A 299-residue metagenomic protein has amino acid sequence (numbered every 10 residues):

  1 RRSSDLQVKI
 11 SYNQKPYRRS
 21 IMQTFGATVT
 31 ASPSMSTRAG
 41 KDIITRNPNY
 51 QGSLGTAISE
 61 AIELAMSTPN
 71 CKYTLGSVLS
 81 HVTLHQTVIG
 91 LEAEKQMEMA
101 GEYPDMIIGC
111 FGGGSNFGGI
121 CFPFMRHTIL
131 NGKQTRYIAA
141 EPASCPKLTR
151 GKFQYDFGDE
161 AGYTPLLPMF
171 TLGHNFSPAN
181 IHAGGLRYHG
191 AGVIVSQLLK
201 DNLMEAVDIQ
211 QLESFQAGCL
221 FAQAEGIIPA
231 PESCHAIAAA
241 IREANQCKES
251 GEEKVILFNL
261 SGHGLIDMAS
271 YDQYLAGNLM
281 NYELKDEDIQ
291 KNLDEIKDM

Functional and structural regions predicted by a protein language model:
L6, S32, G76, G109-F111 (+4 more regions): Generic beta-strand/beta-sheet core signal
Q7-N13, M35-S36, F111-S115, E141-P146 (+1 more regions): Acidic, glycine-rich active-site loops and adjacent beta-strand->loop/helix elements that engage anionic groups
I10-S20, G190-V195: Short, glycine/polar-rich helix-capping loops at beta-to-alpha or helix-loop-helix junctions that flank or form
T37-H81, I89, A100-G101, R126-I129 (+3 more regions): Active-site/ligand-binding loops adjacent to catalytic centers
T68, V88-Y103, R242-Q246: Phosphate/ATP-binding catalytic cores across multiple sugar-kinase/actin-like superfamilies, primarily ASKHA
F111-S115, G119, Q211-A269, Q273-G277: Claisen-condensing/thiolase-fold acyl-transfer catalytic domains that form or cleave C-C bonds in fatty acid
